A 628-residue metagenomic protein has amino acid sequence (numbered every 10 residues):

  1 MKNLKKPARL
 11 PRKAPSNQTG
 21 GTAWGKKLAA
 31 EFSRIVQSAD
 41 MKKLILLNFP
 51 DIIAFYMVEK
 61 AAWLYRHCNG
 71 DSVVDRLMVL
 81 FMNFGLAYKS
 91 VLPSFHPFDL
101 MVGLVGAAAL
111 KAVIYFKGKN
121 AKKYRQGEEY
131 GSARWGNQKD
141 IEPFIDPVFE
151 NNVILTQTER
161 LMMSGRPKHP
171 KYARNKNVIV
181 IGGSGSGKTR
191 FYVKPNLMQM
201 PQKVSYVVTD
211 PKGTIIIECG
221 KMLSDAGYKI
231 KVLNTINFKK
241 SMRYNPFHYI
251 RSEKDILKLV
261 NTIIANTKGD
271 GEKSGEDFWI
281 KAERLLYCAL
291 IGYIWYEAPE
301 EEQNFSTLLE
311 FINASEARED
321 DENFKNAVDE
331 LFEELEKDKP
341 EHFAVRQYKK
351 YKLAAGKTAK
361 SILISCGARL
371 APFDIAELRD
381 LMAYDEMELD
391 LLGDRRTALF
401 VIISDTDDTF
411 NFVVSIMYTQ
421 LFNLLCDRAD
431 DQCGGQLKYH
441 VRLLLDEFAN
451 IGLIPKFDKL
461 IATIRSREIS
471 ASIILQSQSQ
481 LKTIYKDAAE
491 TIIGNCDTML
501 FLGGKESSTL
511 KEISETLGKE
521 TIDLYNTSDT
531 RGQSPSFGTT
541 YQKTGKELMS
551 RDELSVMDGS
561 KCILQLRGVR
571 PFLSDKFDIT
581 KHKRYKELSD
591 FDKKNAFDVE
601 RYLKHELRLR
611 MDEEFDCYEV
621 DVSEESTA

Functional and structural regions predicted by a protein language model:
M1-V204, V208, I215-Y228, Y296 (+4 more regions): Accessory regions of macromolecular translocation/handling assemblies
L44, N48, A54-K60, H169-I469 (+4 more regions): P-loop NTPase motor domains
A133, R160, K176-N177, R346 (+5 more regions): General secondary-structure edge motif
K139-F144, F412, F448, G504: A short glycine-/small-residue-rich loop at the edge of a beta-strand within enzyme catalytic domains
F149-L155, F412-T419, I513: Conserved long hydrophobic alpha-helices within structured protein cores
I461-I563: Conserved ATP-driven motor cores of ASCE-family P-loop NTPases powering translocation/secretion/packaging/pilus
